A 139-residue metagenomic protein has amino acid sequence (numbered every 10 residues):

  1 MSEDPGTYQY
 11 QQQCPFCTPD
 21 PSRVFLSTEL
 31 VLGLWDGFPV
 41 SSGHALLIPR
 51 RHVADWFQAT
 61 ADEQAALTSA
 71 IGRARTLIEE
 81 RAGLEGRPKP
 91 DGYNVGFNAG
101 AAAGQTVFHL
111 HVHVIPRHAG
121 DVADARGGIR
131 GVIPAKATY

Functional and structural regions predicted by a protein language model:
M1-Y139: HIT superfamily nucleotide-processing domains
